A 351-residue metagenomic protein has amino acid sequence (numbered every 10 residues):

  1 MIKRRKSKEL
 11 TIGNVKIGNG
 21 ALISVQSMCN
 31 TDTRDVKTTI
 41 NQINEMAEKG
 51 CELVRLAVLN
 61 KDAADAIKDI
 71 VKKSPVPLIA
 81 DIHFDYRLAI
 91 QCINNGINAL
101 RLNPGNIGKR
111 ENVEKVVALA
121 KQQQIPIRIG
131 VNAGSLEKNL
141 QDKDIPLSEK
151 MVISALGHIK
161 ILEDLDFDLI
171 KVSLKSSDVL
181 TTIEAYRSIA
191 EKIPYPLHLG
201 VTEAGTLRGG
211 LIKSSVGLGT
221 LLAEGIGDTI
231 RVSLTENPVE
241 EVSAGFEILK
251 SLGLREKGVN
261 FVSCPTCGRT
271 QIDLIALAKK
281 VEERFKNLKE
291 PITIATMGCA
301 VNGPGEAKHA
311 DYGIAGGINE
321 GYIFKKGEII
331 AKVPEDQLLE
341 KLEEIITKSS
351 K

Functional and structural regions predicted by a protein language model:
M1-S27, K121, E283: N-terminal amphipathic alpha-helix/helix-capping segment at the start of soluble metabolic enzymes
G20-T38, A57, V76-F84, N139-V152 (+1 more regions): Active-site mouth loops of central-metabolism enzymes
I23-C29, V54-L56, L78-I82, L100-L102 (+6 more regions): Hydrophobic faces of well-ordered beta-strands that scaffold small-molecule active sites in alpha/beta enzyme cores
N30, D35-V36, A47-V71, R101-K109 (+1 more regions): Glycine-rich, proline-tolerant flexible connector loops at the mouths of alpha/beta enzymes
K61-I82, K115-I127, Y186-L197, V281-F285: Alpha-helix-loop-beta-strand connector modules within alpha/beta enzyme cores
S74-V76, I93-L100, K121-Q123, A190-L197 (+3 more regions): Glycine-enriched alpha-helix->loop->beta-strand junction motifs that scaffold or abut catalytic
R87-R128: Hydrophobic or amphipathic alpha-helical targeting/insertion segments
V131-N132, L140-K286: Catalytic alpha/beta core domains of metabolic enzymes, predominantly
